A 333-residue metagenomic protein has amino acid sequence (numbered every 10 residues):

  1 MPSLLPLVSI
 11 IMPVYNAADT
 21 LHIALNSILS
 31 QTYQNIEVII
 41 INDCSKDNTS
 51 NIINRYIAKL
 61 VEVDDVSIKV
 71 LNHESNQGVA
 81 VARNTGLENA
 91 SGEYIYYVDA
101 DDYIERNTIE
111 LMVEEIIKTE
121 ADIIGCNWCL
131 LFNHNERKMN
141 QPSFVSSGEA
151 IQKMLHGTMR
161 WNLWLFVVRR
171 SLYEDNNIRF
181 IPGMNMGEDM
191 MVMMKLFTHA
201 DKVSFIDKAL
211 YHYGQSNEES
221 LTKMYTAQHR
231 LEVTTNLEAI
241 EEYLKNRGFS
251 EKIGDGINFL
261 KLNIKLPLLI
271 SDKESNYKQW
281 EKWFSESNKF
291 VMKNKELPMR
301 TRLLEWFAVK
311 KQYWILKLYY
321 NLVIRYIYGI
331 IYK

Functional and structural regions predicted by a protein language model:
M1, T226, N246, I324-K333: Hydrophobic helical membrane-anchoring modules
M1-A239: Nucleotide-sugar donor-binding/catalytic module of glycosyltransferases that assemble extracellular/cell-envelope
N54-I57, E241, E281, Y328: Residue-level detector of alpha-helical secondary structure
S67, D122-C129, I178-M186, A239-E242 (+2 more regions): A short, terminal or domain-edge coil/loop segment
L210-S216, K223-E251, N263-N294: Catalytic core of nucleotide-sugar-dependent glycosyltransferases
I253-F259: Short, charged, amphipathic alpha-helical segments
E274-K333: Membrane-interface aromatic/basic loop that binds lipid-linked glycans or pyrophosphate carriers, typified by
